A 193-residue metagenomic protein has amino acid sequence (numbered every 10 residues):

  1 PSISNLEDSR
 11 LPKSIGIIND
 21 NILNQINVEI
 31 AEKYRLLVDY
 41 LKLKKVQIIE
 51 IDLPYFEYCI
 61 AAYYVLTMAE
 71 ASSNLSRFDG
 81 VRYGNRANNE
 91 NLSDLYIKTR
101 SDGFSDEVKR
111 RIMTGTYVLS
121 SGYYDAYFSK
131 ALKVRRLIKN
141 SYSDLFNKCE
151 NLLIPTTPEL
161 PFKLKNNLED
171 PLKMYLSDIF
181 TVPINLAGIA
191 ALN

Functional and structural regions predicted by a protein language model:
P1, N24-P54, S76, G84-R86: Acidic-enriched catalytic cores of C-N bond-cleaving enzymes acting on peptides and small amides
P1-E32, L95-K98: A short helix-breaking turn/cap at a secondary-structure junction
K13-N21, I51-Y64, R110-R111, T116: Flexible, acidic loop-helix segments that line cofactor/substrate-binding pockets
I22-I26, Y58-C59, S121, L160-K163: Flexible loop/turn segments at secondary-structure boundaries
I26-I30, A62, N166-L168: Short, solvent-exposed loop/turn segments at secondary-structure boundaries
A31-R35, M68, K139, S177: Generic non-transmembrane alpha-helix signal with a bias for helix starts/N-cap capping motifs
Y40-L43, I48, R77, R86-N193: Glycine-rich, small-residue loops and helix-cap segments that act as flexible hinges at active-site edges
A61-N74: Charged, often glycine-rich, active-site loop that binds/positions anionic groups
